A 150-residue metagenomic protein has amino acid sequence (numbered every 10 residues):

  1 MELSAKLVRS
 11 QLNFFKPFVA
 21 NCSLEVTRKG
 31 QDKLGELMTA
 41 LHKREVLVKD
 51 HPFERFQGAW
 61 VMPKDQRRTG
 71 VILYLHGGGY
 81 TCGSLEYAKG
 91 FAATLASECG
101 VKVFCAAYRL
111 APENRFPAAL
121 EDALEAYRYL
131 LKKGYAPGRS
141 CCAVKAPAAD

Functional and structural regions predicted by a protein language model:
M1-V61: A glycine/proline-hinged amphipathic helix-loop "lid/cap" segment that gates access to hydrophobic ligand pockets
E45, R55, G100, P137-R139: A generic structural signal for alpha->beta connector loops
G58, L73, L95, F116-D150: Short strand-loop-helix active-site module centered on a catalytic nucleophile
D65-R67: Short strand-connecting beta-turns/loops that link adjacent beta-strands
T69-G78: Short beta-strand element of the alpha/beta-hydrolase
G79-C82, Y87, V103, Y129: Serine-hydrolase catalytic-loop signature spanning alpha/beta hydrolases and amidase-signature enzymes
E86-A106: Short amphipathic alpha-helix adjacent to the substrate-entry channel of hydrolases
A107-A111: Short beta-to-alpha linker loops that shape the active-site pocket of alpha/beta-hydrolase fold enzymes
